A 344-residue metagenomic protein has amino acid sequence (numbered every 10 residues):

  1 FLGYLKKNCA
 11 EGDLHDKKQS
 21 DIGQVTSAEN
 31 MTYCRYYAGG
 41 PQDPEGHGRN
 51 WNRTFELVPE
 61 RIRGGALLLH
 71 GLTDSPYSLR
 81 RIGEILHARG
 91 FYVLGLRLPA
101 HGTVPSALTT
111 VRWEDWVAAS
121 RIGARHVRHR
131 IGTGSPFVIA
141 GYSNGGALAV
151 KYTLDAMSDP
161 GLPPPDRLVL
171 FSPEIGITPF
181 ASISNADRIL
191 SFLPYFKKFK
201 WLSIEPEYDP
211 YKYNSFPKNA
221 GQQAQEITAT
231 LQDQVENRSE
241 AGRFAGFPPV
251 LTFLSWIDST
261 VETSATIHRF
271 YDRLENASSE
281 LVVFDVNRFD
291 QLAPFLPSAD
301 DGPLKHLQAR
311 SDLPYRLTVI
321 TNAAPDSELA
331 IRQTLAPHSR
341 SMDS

Functional and structural regions predicted by a protein language model:
F1-G65, S344: Flexible, membrane-associating and regulatory peripheral segments of lipid-active enzymes
D43-G102: Short, surface-exposed "cap/lid" segments of acyl-processing enzymes
E56-E60, K212-S344: Serine-hydrolase catalytic core
T103-V138: Catalytic nucleophile-loop/oxyanion-hole region of alpha/beta-hydrolase and closely related hydrolase-like folds
I139-G141, F171, F253: Short beta-strand immediately N-terminal to the catalytic nucleophile in serine-hydrolase-like folds
A140-G145, A149: Gly/Ala-rich beta-loop-alpha elbow adjacent to hydrolase catalytic centers
K151-D155: Active-site signature of alpha/beta-hydrolase-fold catalytic machinery across serine- and Asp/Cys-nucleophile hydrolases
L168-F180, V286: Active-site nucleophile loop of the alpha/beta-hydrolase fold
